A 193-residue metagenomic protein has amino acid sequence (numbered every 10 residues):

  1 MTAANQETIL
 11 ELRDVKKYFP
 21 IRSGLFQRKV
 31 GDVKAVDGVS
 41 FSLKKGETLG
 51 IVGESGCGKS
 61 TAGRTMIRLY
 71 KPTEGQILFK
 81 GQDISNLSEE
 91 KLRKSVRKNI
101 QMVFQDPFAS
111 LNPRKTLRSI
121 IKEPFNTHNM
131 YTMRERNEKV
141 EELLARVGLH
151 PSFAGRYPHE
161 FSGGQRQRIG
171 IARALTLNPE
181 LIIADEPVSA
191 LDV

Functional and structural regions predicted by a protein language model:
F26-V30, I84-Q101, S119, T127: ABC ATPase NBD coupling module
V52-G53: The feature captures the beta-strand-to-loop junction immediately N-terminal to the Walker
I67: Helix-to-loop junction immediately C-terminal to a conserved catalytic motif
G75-N86: Conserved ABC transporter NBD signature motif
D83, E135-S152: Conserved ABC ATPase "signature" region
Y157-F161, Q165: Conserved ABC ATPase signature
T176-E180: A short, proline-enriched helix->beta-strand linker immediately N-terminal to the Walker B motif in ABC-type P-loop
